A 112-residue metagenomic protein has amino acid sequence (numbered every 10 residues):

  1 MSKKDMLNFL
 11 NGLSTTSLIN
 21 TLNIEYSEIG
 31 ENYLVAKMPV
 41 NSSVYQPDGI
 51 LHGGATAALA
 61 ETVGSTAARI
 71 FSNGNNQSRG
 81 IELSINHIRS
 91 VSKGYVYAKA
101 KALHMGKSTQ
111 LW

Functional and structural regions predicted by a protein language model:
M1-W112: Terminal targeting signals and extreme-terminal segments of soluble enzymes
